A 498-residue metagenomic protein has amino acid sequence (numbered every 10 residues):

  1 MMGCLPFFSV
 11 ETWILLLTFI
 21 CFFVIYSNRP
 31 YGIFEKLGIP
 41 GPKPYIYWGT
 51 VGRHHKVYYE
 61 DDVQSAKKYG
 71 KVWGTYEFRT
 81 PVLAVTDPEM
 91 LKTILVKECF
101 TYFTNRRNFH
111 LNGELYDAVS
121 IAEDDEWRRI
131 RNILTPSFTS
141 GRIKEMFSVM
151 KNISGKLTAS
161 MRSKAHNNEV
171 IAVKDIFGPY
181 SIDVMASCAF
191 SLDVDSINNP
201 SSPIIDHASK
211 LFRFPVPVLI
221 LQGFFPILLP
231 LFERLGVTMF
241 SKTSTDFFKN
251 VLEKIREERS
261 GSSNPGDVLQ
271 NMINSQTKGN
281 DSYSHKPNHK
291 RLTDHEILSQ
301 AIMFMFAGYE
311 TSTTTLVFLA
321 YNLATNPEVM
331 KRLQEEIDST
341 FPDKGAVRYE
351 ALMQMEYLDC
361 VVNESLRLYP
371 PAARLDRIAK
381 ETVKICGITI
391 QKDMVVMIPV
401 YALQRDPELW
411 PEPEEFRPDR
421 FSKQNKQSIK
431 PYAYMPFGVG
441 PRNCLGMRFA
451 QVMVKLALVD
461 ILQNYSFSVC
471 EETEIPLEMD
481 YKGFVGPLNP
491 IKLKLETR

Functional and structural regions predicted by a protein language model:
M1-P6, N274, G483-R498: C-terminal helix/juxtamembrane-tail motif
G3-D117, E123-R129, K151-A159, S244 (+2 more regions): N-terminal membrane-proximal hinge/A-helix region immediately C-terminal to the signal-anchor transmembrane segment
I33, F103-L115, A122, E145-T314 (+1 more regions): Cytochrome P450 heme-thiolate monooxygenase catalytic core
G41, A84-T86, K92-I94, L192-D195 (+3 more regions): Classical protein tyrosine phosphatase
T50-G70, N250, K254, V347-C386 (+2 more regions): Conserved cytochrome P450 K-helix E-x-x-R motif and the immediately C-terminal K′/meander segment
I302, A307, C386, K423-V454 (+1 more regions): Cytochrome P450 heme-thiolate "Cys pocket" and heme-binding signature region
P327-V329, M447-F484: Cytochrome P450 heme-binding "Cys pocket" and the immediately downstream C-terminal segment
I398-N425: Conserved cytochrome P450 K-helix/beta-meander segment immediately N-terminal to the heme-binding cysteine loop
